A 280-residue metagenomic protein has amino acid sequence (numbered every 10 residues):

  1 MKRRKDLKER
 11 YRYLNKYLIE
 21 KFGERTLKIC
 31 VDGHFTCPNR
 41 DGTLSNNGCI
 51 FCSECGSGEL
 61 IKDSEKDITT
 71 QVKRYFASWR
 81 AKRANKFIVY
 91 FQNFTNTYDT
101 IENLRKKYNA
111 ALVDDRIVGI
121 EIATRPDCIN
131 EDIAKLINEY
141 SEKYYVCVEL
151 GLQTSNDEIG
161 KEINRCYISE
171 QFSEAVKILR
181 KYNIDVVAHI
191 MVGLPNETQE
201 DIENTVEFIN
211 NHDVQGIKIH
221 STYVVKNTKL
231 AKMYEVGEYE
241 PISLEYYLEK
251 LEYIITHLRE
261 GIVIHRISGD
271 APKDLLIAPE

Functional and structural regions predicted by a protein language model:
M1-I88: N-terminal [4Fe-4S]-dependent radical SAM core
K2-K16, E20, E24-L27, G216 (+1 more regions): Auxiliary Fe-S-binding modules of radical SAM enzymes
L27-V31, F87-Y90, I120-I122, V146-L150 (+3 more regions): Hydrophobic faces of well-ordered beta-strands that scaffold small-molecule active sites in alpha/beta enzyme cores
C55-V72, W79-I101, R116-I129, Y145-Q171 (+1 more regions): Core AdoMet radical
D67, D99, N103, I163-Q171 (+3 more regions): Alpha-helix N-cap and loop-to-helix initiation/capping positions
W79-R83, Y108-D115, K135-Y145, K177-K181 (+1 more regions): Acidic (Asp/Glu)-rich catalytic clusters
I101-N109, N130-E139, I163, I202: Distinct, well-ordered alpha-helical segments
E170-K229, E245-D270: Conserved C-terminal portion of the radical SAM core fold that forms the substrate/S-adenosylmethionine-binding
